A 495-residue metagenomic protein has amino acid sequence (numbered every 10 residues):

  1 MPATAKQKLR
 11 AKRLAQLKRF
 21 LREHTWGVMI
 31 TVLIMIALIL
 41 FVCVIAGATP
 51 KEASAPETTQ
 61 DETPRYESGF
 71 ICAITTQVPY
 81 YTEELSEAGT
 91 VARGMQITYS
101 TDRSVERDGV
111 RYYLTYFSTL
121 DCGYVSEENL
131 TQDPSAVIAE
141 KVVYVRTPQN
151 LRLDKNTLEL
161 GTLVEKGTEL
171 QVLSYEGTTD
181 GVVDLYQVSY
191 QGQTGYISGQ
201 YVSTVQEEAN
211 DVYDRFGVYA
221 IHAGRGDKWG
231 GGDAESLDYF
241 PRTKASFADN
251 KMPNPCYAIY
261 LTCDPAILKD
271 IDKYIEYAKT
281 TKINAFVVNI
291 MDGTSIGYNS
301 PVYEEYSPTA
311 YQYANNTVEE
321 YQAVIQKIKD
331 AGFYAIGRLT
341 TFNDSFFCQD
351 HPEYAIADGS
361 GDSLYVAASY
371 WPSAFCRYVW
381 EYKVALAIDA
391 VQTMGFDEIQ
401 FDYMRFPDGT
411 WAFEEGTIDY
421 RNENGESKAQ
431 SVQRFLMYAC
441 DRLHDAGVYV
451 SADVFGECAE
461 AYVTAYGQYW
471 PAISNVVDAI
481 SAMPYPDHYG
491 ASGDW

Functional and structural regions predicted by a protein language model:
P56-Y66, Y116-V143, S189-K244: Boundary regions of SH3-family modules and the immediately adjacent low-complexity/disordered segments in eukaryotic
Y81-R93, L153-K166: SH3/SH3-like (including bacterial SH3b) beta-barrel domains that bind proline-rich motifs or cell-wall ligands
A92-S126, E165-Q200: SH3/SH3-like beta-barrel superfamily modules
F247-A266, A323, G337-D389: Active-site-adjacent "subsite" loops/lids of carbohydrate-active enzymes
I271-I296, V391-E398, A479: Catalytic domains of carbohydrate-active enzymes, especially glycoside hydrolases
T281-N316, D408-E415: Aromatic-lined carbohydrate-binding/catalytic grooves of carbohydrate-active enzymes
Y334-D344, Q400-P407, K428-A465: Aromatic-lined carbohydrate-recognition surfaces of secreted/lumenal glycan-active proteins
Y449-Y489: Substrate-binding cleft/loops of secretory-pathway carbohydrate-active enzymes
